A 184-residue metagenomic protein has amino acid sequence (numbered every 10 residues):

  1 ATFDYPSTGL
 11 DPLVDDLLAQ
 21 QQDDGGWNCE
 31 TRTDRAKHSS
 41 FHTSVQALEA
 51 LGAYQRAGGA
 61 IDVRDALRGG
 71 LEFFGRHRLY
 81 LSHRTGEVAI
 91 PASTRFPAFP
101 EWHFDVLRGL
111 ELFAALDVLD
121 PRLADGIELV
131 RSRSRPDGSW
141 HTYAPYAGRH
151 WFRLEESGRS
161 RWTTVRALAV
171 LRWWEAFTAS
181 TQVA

Functional and structural regions predicted by a protein language model:
A1-D15, D23-D125, T142-S180: An alpha-helical repeat/solenoid feature that recognizes helix-turn-helix modules
D16-Q20, L129-R133: A structural feature that tracks compact, well-ordered secondary-structure segments with a strong bias toward
R131-P136, Y143-P145: Catalytic-face loop-and-helix region of soluble metabolic enzyme cores
